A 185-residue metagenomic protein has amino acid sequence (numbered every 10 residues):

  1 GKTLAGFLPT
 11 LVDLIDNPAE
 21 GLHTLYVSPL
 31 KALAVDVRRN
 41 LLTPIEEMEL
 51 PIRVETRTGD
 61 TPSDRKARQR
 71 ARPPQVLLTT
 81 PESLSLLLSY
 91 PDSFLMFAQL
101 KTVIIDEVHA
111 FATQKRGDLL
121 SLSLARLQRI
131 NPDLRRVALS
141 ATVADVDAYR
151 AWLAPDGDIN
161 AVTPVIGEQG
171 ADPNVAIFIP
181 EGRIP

Functional and structural regions predicted by a protein language model:
T3-L4, L22-T43, A141-V146: Conserved Walker A/P-loop ATP-binding site and its immediately adjacent core in helicase/helicase-like ATPase domains
L4-A19, L42, A125-Q128: Walker A/P-loop NTP-binding motif
V12-V37, L50, I130-D133: Conserved SF1/SF2 helicase motif Ia
L22-L25, R53, P73-V76, E82 (+2 more regions): Loop/turn-to-beta-strand initiation segments
L33-T58, W152-D158: Conserved helix-turn-beta segment of the N-terminal RecA-like "Helicase ATP-binding" lobe in SF1/SF2 helicases
G59-K101, A112: Conserved helix/coil segment N-terminal to the catalytic DExD/H
P91-A98, A112-L134: Short, conserved "post-DEAD/DEAH" coupling segment immediately C-terminal to helicase motif II within the SF2/RecA-like
A125, D133-P185: Conserved interdomain linker/interface between the two RecA-like ATPase lobes of SF2 helicase motors
